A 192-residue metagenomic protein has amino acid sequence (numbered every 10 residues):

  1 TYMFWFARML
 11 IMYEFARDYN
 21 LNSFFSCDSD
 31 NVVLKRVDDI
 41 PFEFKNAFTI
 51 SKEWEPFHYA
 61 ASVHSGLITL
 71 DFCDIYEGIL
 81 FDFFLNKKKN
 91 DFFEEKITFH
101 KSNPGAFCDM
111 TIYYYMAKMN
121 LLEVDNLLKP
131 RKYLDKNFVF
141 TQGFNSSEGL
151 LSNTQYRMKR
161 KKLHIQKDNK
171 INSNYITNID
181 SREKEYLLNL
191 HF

Functional and structural regions predicted by a protein language model:
T1-R17: Active-site-proximal specificity loops/subdomain of glycosyltransferases
T1-W5, H58, S102-D109: Aromatic-acidic/polar surface patches that form glycan- and anion
R8, D28-D30, D109: Acidic active-site catalytic centers that drive phospho-/nucleotidyl reactions and related ester hydrolyses
Y19-N20, N120: A structural signal for short coil/turn segments at secondary-structure junctions
L21-V32: Short beta-strand-to-loop acidic/aromatic patch adjacent to the donor-nucleotide binding site
N31-S65: Conserved donor-nucleotide/metal-binding helix-loop-beta segment in metal-dependent transferases, i.e., the alpha-helix
A60-G78: Conserved nucleotide-sugar donor-binding and metal-coordinating catalytic region shared by glycosyltransferases
I75-F192: Catalytic core and acceptor-binding pocket of nucleotide-sugar-dependent glycosyltransferases
